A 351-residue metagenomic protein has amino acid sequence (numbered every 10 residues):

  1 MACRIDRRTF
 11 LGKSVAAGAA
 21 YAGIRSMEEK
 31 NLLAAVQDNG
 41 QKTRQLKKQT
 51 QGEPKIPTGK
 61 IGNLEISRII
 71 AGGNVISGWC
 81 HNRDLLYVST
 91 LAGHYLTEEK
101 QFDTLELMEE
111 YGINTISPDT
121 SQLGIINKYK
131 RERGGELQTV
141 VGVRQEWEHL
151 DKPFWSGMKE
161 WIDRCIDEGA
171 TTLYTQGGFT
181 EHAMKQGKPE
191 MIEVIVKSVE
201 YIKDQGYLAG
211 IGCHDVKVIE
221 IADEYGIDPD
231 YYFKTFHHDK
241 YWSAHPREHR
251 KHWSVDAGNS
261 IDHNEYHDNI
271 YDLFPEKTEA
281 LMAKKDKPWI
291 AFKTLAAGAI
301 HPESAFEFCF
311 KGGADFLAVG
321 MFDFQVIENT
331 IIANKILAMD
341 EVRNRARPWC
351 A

Functional and structural regions predicted by a protein language model:
M1-G18: N-terminal secretory signal peptides and thylakoid transit peptides that target proteins across membranes
R25-S67, E341: C-terminal segment of N-terminal export signals and the immediately downstream linker at the start of the mature
A71, A209, W289: Conserved, mostly hydrophobic/aromatic
Q122-E132, E181-V196, P275-E276, I327-N329: Active-site-adjacent beta->alpha loops and helix N-cap segments on the catalytic face of soluble alpha/beta enzymes
K152-D230, G258-I261, K285: Glycine/proline-rich, positively charged, aromatic-decorated active-site loop/lid region on the catalytic face
D215-E307: Catalytic alpha/beta core domains of metabolic enzymes, predominantly
F233-H238, G312-V326: Glycine-rich phosphate-binding active-site loops on the catalytic face of alpha/beta enzymes
F324-A346: C-terminal helical cap(s) of enzyme catalytic domains, especially alpha/beta-barrels
